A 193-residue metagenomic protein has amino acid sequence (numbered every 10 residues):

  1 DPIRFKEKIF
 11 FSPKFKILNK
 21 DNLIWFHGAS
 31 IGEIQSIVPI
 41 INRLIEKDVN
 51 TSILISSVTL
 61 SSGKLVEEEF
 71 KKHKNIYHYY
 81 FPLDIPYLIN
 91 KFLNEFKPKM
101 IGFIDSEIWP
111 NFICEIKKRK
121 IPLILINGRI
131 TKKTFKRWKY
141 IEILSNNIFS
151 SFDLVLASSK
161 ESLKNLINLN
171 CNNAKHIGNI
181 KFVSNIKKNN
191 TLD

Functional and structural regions predicted by a protein language model:
D1-N189: Active-site and donor-binding regions of nucleotide-sugar-utilizing enzymes
